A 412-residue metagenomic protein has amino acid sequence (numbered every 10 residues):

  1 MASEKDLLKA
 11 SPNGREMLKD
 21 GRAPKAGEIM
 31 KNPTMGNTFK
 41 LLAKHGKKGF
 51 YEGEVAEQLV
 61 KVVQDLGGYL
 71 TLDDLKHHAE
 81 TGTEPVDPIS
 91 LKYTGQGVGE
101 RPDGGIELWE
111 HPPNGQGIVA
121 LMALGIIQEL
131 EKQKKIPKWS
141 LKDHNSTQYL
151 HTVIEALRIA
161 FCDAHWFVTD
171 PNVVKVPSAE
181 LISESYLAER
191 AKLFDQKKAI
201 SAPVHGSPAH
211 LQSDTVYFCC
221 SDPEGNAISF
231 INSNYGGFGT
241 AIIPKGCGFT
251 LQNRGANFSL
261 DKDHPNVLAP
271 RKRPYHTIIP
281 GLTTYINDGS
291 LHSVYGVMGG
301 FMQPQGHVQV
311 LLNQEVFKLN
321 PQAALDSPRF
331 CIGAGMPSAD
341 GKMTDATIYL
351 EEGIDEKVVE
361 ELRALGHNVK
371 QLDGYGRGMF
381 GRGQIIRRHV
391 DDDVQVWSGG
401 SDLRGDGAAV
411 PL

Functional and structural regions predicted by a protein language model:
M1-E52, A56-I106, P112-G115: Noncatalytic scaffold domains of N-terminal-nucleophile
G21, G68, E129-N234, C247 (+2 more regions): Internal maturation/activation junctions in enzymes
H45, G49-E52, E57, G125-E129 (+1 more regions): Alpha-helical support elements that line or immediately flank enzyme active sites and cofactor-binding pockets
G53, E57-K61, S140-F161, P321-C331: Short, well-structured alpha-helical segments that form the helix of a local strand-helix-strand
Y69-K76, S221, N226-S293, Q303-P304 (+3 more regions): Active-site rim segments in enzyme catalytic domains, especially the processed small/beta chain of N-terminal
P85, Q212-T215, H276-I278: Short, small/polar residue-rich loop motifs at catalytic or cofactor-binding pockets
R101, I106-I118, Y285-Q303: Extended C-terminal regions of large enzymes
F161-D163, D170-V173, R271-K272, H307 (+1 more regions): Extended C-terminal subregions enriched in glycine
